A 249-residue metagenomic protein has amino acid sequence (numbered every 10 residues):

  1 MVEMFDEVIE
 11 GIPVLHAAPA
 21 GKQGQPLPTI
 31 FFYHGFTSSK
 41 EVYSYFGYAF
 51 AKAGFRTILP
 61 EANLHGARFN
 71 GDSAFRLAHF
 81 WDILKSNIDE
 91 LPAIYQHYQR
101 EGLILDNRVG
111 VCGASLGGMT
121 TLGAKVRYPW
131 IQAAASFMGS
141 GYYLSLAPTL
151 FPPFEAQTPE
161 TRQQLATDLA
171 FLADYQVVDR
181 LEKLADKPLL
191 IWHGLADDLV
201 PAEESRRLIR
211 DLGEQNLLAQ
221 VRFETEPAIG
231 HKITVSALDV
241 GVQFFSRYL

Functional and structural regions predicted by a protein language model:
M1-Q25: N-terminal cap/lid segment of alpha/beta-hydrolase-fold proteins
Q25-G35: Short beta-strand element of the alpha/beta-hydrolase
F36-Y48: The serine-hydrolase catalytic nucleophile loop
A49-S73: Conserved alpha/beta-hydrolase
A78-E101: Alpha/beta-hydrolase active-site loop
I94-F151: Primarily recognizes the serine-hydrolase "nucleophile elbow" in alpha/beta-hydrolase and SGNH/GDSL folds
S145-R206, R210: The feature captures the conserved acid-bearing segment of alpha/beta-hydrolase catalytic domains
R206, G213-L249: C-terminal catalytic histidine-bearing segment of alpha/beta-hydrolase fold enzymes
